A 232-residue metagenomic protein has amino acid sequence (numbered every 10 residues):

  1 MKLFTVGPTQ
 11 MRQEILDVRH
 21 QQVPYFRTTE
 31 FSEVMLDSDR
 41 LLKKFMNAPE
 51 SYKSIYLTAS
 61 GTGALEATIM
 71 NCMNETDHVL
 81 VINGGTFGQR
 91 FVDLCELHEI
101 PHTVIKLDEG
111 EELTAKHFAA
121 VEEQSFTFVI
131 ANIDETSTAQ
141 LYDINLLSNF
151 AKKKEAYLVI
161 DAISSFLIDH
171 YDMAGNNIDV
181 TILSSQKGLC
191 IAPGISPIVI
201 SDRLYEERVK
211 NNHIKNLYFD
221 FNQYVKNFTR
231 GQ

Functional and structural regions predicted by a protein language model:
M1-T28: N-terminal "arm"/small-domain region of PLP-dependent enzymes with the aminotransferase-like
L3-T5, I55-T58, V104, I130-A131 (+2 more regions): General beta-strand structural signal in soluble alpha/beta enzymes
Q10-M11, Q186-Q232: Active-site C-terminal subdomain of aminotransferase-like
V18-A67, T86, R90-L94: Conserved N-terminal alpha-helix of the aminotransferase class I/II PLP-enzyme fold
M73-G88: Conserved PLP-anchoring active-site segment centered on the Schiff-base-forming lysine
E112-L167, V180, G188: Active-site phosphate-binding strand-loop segment of PLP-dependent enzymes
A174-Q186: Conserved active-site segment immediately N-terminal to the catalytic lysine that forms the internal aldimine
